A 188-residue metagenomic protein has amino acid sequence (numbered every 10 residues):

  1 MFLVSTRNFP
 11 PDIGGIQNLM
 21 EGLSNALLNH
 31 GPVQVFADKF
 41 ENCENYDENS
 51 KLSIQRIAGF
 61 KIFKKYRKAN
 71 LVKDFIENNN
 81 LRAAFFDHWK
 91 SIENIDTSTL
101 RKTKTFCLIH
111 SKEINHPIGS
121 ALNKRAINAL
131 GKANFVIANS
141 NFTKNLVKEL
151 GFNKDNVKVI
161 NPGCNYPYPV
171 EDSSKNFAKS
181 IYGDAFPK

Functional and structural regions predicted by a protein language model:
M1, A83-F85, T99-N115, I137: Active-site proximal beta-strand in glycosyltransferases
T6-I13, L19-K64, K148: N-terminal strand-loop element at the rim of the active site of nucleotide-sugar-dependent glycosyltransferases
K39, F142, G163: Carbohydrate-associated surface elements
F63, I92-E93, T105-S120, K132-F135: A short, histidine- and acid-enriched strand-loop-helix "catalytic/donor-clamping" loop that lines the nucleotide-sugar
N70-N80: Short, well-structured alpha-helical segments in soluble
E77, N128-A129: Structural alpha-helical scaffold elements that stabilize or flank donor/cofactor-binding regions in carbohydrate
F86-I92: Short His-centered aromatic/hydrophobic patch
P169-F186: A short helix/loop element that forms part of the nucleotide-sugar donor recognition site in Leloir-type
